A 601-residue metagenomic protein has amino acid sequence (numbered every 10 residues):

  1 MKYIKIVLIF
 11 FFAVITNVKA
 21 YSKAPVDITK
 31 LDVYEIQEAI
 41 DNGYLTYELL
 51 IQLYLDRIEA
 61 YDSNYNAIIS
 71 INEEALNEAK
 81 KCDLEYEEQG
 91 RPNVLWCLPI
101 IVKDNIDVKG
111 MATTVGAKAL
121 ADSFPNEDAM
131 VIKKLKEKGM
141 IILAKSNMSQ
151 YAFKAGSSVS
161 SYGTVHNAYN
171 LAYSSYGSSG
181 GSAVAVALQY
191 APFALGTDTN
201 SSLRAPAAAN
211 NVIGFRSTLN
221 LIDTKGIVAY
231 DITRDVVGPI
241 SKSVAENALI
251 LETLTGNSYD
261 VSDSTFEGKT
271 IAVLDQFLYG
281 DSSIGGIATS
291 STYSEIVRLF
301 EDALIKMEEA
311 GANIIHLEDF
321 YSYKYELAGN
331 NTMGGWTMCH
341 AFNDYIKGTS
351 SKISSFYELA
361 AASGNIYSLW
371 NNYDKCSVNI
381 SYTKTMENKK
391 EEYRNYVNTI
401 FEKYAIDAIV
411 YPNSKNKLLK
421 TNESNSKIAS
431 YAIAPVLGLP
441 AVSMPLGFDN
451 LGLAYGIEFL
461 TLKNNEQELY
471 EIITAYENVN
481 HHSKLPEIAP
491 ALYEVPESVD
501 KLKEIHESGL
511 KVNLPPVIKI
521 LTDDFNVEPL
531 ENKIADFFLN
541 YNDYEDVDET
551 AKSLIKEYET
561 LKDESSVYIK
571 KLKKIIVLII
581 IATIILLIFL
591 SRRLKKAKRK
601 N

Functional and structural regions predicted by a protein language model:
K2-I9: Sec-dependent signal peptide recognition, specifically the positively charged N-region followed immediately by
Y3, V18-N77, D302, E309-G311 (+8 more regions): An N-terminal boundary/leader segment
A24, L95-K118, A272-S283, M333-N398 (+1 more regions): Short helix-loop capping/hinge segments that flank enzyme active sites or metal/cofactor-binding pockets
A24-N200, T218, I305, A310 (+2 more regions): Gly/Ser-rich catalytic/binding loops embedded in alpha/beta enzyme cores
A60, E137, A187-Y279, E301 (+3 more regions): Structural helix-boundary/capping segments
I106, A112, V236, G256-M338: Gly/Ser-rich, acidic/histidine-flanked active-site/gating loops
K573-R592: Selective detector of the "anchor" transmembrane alpha-helix that sits immediately C-terminal
K596-N601: Cytoplasmic C-terminal tails of single-pass
